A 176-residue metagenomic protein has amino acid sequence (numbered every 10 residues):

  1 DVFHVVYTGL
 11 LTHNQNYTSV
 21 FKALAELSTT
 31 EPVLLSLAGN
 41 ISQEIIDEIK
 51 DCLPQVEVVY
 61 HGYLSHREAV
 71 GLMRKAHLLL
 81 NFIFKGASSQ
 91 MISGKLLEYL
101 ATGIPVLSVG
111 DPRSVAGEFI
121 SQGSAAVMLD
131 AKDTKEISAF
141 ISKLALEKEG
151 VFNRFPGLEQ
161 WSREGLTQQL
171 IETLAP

Functional and structural regions predicted by a protein language model:
D1-Q15, F21-L24, L166: Conserved donor-binding/catalytic core segment of Leloir-type glycosyltransferases
P32, S36-G39, E44-V70: Nucleotide-activated donor-binding/catalytic signature segment of Leloir-type glycosyltransferases, i.e., the conserved
S65-H77, A101: Short acidic alpha-helix that forms the nucleotide-activated donor recognition element in Leloir-type transferases
V70, S93-T102, G117-E118: Short alpha-helical segment that forms part of, or immediately flanks, the ligand-binding pocket in carbohydrate-active
M73-Q90: Acidic donor-binding loop of glycosyltransferase active sites
L78-N81, E98-G110: Short hydrophobic beta-strand element within catalytic cores of glycosyltransferases and related nucleotide-activated
D111-S142: Change "using UDP/GDP/dTDP sugars" to "using nucleotide sugars
K132-S138, A145-A175: A charged, aromatic-enriched C-terminal amphipathic alpha-helix characteristic of glycosyltransferases across folds
